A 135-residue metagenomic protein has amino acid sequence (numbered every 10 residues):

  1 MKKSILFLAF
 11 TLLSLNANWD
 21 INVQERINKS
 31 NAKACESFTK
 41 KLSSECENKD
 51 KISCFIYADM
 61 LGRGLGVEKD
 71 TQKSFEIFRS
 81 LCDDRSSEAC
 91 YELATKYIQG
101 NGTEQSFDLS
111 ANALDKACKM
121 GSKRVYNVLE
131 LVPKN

Functional and structural regions predicted by a protein language model:
S4-L13: Sec-dependent N-terminal signal peptides
A17-N48: N-terminal leader/linker segments that initiate helical-solenoid repeat arrays
S30, E47-D50, R63-L65, D83-S86 (+3 more regions): Short helix-capping/linker turns of helical repeat alpha-solenoids
A34, S53, A89, V125-N127: TPR alpha-solenoid repeat register
K40-Q72: N-terminal, post-signal-peptide region of Sec/Tat-exported proteins
K41, I56-R63, E92-Q99, V128-K134: Hydrophobic face of amphipathic alpha-helices that form TPR/SEL1-like repeat modules and related alpha-solenoid
